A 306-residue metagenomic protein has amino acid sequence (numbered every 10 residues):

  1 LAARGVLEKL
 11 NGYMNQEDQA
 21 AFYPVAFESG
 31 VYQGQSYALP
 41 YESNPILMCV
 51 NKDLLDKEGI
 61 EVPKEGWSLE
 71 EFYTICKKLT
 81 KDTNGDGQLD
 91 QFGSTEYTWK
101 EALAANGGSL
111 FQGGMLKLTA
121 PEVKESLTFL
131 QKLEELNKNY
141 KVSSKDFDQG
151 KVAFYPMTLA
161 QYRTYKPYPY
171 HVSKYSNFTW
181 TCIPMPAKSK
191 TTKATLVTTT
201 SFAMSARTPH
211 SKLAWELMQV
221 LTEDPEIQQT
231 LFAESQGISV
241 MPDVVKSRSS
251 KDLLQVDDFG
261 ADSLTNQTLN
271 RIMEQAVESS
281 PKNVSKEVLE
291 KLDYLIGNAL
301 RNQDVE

Functional and structural regions predicted by a protein language model:
L1-P45, N177-P186: Hinge/lid segment of periplasmic solute-binding proteins
R4, L55, Y73-K78, K141-Y155 (+2 more regions): Short helices/loops that flank or line small-molecule/ion binding pockets
N11-F22, E65, N84-G87, F92 (+4 more regions): Short, solvent-exposed loop/beta-turn-alpha elements that line the ligand-binding surface or hinge of extracytoplasmic
Q33-Y41, I46, E70-L116, V152-F154: Extracytoplasmic/periplasmic solute-binding protein
I46-V50, F202-A203: Short glycine- and hydrophobic/aromatic-rich loop-to-beta-strand nucleating segment in the catalytic cores
I75-C76, G113-K141, M185: Glycine-centered hinge/linker elements that transmit conformational signals in sensory and ligand-binding systems
A153-T158, R163-Y165: Paired acidic/hydrophobic, glycine-rich loop segments that form the ligand-binding mouth/hinge of periplasmic-binding
T200, S205-N283: Mature extracytoplasmic/periplasmic domains
